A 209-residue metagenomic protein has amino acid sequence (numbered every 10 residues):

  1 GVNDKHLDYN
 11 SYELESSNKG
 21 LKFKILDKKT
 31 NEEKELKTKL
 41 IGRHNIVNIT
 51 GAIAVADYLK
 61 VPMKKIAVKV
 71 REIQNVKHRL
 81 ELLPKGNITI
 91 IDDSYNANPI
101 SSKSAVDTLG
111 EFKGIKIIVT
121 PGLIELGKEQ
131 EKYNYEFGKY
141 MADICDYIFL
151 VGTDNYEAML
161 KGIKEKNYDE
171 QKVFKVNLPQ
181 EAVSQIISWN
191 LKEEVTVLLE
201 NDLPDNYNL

Functional and structural regions predicted by a protein language model:
G1-E33, V76-K77: Extended acidic/charged loop-beta regions that coordinate divalent cations and stabilize anionic phosphate/carboxylate
K19, K29-L209: ATP-dependent carboxylate-amine ligase
